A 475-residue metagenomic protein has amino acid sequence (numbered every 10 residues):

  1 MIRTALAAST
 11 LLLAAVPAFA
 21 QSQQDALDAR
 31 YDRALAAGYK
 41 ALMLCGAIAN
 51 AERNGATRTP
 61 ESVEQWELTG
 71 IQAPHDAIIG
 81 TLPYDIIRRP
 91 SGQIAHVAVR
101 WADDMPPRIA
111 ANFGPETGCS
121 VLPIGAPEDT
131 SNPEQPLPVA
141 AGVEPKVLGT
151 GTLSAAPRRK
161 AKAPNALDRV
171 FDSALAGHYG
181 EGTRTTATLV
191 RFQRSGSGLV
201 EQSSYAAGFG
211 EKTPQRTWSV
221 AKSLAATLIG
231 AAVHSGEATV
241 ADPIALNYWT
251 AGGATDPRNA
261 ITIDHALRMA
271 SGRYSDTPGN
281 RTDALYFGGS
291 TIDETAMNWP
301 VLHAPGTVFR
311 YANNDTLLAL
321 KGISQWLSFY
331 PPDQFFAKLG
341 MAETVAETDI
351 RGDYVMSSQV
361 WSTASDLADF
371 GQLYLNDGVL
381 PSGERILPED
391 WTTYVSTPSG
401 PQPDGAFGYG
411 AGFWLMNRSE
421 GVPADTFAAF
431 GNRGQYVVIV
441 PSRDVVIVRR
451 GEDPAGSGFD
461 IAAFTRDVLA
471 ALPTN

Functional and structural regions predicted by a protein language model:
S22-D25, R58, G114-P115, P123-V139 (+1 more regions): Structured C-terminal helix/loop/strand segments within mature extracytoplasmic catalytic/sensor domains
C45, A226, D315-Q325, S358-L380 (+1 more regions): Active-site-proximal alpha-helical segments within enzyme catalytic domains
Q93-R184, R191-R194: Non-catalytic propeptide/linker segments at domain boundaries
A166-F209, V437-V438, D444-V448: A short, well-structured edge-of-sheet supersecondary motif
G196, Q215-A241, A266, A319-I323 (+1 more regions): Active-site SXXK
S235-S271, N298-V301, Q325-S362: Active-site helix/loop module of the DD-peptidase/beta-lactamase fold, centered on the serine-lysine SxxK catalytic
T250-T282, Y286-T307, Y311-L317, S362-S365: Conserved catalytic neighborhood of penicillin-recognizing serine enzymes
T344-V345, T392-V446: Active-site Gly/Thr loop motif
